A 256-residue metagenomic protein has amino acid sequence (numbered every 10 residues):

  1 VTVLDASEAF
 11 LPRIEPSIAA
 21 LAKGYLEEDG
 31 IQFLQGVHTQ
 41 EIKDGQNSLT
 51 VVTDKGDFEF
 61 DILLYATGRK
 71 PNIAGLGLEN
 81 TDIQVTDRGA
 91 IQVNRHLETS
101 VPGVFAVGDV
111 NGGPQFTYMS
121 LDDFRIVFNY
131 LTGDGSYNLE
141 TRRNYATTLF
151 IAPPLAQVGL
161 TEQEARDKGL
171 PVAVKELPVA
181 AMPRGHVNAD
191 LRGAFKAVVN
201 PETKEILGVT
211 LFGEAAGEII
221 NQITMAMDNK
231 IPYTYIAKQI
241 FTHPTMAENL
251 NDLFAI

Functional and structural regions predicted by a protein language model:
V1-Q46, Q115-L121, V127-N129, G133-E164: Rossmann-like dinucleotide-binding cores of NAD(P)H-dependent redox enzymes
P16, K55, L63, F105 (+1 more regions): Residue-level structural signal for beta-strand termini and adjacent loop
Q32, D57, Q84, P171-A173: Conserved beta-strand segments of alpha/beta enzyme cores
E41, D82, H96, K196-V198: Short, surface-exposed charged micro-motifs
K43-D57, L63: Conserved beta-strand-loop-beta-strand element in the redox core of flavoprotein oxidoreductases
D44-L49, V101, N188-G193: A short, glycine/Asx- and small/polar-enriched loop/turn that sits immediately N-terminal to a beta-strand
F58-D134: FAD-site-proximal beta/loop scaffold in flavoenzymes
T132-D134, F150-I256: Flexible, glycine-rich terminal cap/loop adjacent to redox cofactors in electron-transfer oxidoreductases
